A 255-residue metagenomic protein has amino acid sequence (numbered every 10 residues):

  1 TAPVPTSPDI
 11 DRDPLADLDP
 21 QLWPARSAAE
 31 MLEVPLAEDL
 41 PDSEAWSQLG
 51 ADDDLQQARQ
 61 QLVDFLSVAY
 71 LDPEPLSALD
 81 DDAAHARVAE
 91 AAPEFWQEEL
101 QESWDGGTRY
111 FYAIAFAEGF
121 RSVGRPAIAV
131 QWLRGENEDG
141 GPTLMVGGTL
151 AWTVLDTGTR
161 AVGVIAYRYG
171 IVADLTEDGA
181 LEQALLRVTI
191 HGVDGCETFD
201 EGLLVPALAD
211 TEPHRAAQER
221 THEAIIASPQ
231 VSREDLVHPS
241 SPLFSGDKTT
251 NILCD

Functional and structural regions predicted by a protein language model:
T1-P3: Hydrophobic single-pass membrane-targeting/anchoring helices
T6-D9: Juxtamembrane extracytoplasmic segments of single-/few-pass membrane proteins
D13, P20-I114: Core segments of small alpha/beta cavity-forming domains
P75-T211, A217, I225-V231, H238-D255: Structured, amphipathic secondary-structure segments that form assembly/contact surfaces in multi-subunit
